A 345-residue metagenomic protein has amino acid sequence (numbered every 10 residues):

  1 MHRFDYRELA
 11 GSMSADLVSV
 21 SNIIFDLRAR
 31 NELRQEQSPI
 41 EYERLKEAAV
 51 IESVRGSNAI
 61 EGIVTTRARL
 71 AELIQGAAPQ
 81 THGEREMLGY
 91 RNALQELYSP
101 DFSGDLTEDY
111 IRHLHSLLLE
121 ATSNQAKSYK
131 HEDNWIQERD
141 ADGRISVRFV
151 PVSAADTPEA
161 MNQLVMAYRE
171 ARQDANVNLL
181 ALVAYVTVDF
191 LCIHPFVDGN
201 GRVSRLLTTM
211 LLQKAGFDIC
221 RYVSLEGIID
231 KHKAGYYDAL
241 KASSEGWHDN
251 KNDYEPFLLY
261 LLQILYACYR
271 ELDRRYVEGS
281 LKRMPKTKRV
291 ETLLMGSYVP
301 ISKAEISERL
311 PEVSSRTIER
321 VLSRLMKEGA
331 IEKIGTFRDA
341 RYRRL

Functional and structural regions predicted by a protein language model:
M1-L345: FIC/Doc superfamily catalytic core
